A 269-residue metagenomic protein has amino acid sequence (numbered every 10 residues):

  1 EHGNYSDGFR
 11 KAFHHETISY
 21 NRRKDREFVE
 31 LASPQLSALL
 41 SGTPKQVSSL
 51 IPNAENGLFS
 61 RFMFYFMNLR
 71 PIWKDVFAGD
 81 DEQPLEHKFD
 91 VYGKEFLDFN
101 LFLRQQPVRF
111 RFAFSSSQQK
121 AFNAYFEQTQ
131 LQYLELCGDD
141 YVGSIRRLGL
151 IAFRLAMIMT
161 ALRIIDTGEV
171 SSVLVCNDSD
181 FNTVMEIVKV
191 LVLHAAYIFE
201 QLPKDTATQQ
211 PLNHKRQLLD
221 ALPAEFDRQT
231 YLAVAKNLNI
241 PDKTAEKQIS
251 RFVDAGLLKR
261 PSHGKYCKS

Functional and structural regions predicted by a protein language model:
E1-G3, D75: Flexible beta-alpha connector loops of hexameric P-loop NTPases
K11-H14, Y20-Q35, K45-L212: Phosphate-sensing "switch" segment of ASCE/P-loop ATPases
L40-G42: Short His-Asn-centered micro-motif
R146-I151, N239-R251: Short amphipathic alpha-helical interaction segments
Q209-A224: Positively charged, polyanion-binding regions of nucleic-acid-associated proteins
L222-K236: Short acidic, hydrophobic short linear motifs in intrinsically disordered regions
V253-H263: A short, conserved structural fragment
H263-S269: Short, cationic-aromatic polyanion-contact patches
